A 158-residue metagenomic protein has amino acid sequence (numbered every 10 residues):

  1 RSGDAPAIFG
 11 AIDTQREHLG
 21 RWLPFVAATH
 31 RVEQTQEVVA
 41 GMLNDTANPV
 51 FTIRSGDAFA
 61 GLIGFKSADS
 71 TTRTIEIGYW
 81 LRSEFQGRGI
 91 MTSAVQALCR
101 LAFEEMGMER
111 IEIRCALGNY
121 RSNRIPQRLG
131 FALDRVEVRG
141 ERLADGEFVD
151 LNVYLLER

Functional and structural regions predicted by a protein language model:
R1-A7, A11-H18, V50-R158: Acyl-donor (CoA/ACP) binding surface of acyl/acetyltransferases
S2, D13, T29-Q36, A47: Generic alpha-helical scaffold signal
E17-A40: Conserved GNAT-fold acetyl-CoA-binding loop/helix
G41-A47, F131: Short loop/turn motifs at secondary-structure junctions and domain boundaries
